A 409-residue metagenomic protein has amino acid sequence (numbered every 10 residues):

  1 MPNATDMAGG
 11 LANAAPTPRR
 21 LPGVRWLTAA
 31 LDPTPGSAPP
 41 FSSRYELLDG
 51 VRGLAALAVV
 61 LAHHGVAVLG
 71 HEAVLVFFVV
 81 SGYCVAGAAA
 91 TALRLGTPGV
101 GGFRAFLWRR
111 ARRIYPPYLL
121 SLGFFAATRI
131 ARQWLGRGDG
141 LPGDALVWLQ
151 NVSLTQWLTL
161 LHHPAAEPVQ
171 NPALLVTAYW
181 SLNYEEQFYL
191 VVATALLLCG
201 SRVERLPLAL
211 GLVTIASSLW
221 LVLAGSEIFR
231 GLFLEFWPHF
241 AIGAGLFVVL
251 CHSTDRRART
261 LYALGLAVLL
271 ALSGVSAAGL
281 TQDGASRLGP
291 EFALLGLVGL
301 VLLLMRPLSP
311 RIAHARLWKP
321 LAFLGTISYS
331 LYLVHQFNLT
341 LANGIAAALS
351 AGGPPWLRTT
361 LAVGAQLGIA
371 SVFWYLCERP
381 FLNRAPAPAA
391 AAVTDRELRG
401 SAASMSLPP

Functional and structural regions predicted by a protein language model:
P2-D6, P16-R20, A387-P409: Extracellular/periplasmic envelope-modification machinery, especially enzymes that add or remove acyl/ester groups on
R19, G23-L47, L57-G70, A86-A105 (+6 more regions): Alpha-helical transmembrane segments in multi-pass integral membrane proteins
R19-D32, I114-E186, A293-R306: Membrane-interface helix-loop-helix regions
D49, G53-A56, S81, P116-L122 (+3 more regions): Residues within membrane-spanning alpha-helices of integral membrane proteins, especially the hydrophobic core/packing
G50-V60, L120, N151, A209-A216 (+1 more regions): Alpha-helical transmembrane segments
V74-F78, Y83, P117, S121 (+11 more regions): Membrane-embedded glycan transfer/ligation machinery that uses polyprenyl lipid-linked sugar donors/oligosaccharides
R104, W108-S121, L196: Alpha-helical transmembrane segments of multi-pass membrane proteins
